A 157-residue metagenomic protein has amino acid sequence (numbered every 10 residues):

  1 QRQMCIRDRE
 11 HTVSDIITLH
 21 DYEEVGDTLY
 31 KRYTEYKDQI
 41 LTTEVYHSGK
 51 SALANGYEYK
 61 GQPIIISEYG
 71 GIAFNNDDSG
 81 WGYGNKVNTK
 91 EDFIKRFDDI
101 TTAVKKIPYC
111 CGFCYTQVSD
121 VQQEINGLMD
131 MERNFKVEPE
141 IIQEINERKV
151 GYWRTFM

Functional and structural regions predicted by a protein language model:
Q3-R133, I141, R154-T155: Substrate-binding/catalytic cleft of secreted carbohydrate-active enzymes, primarily glycoside hydrolases
I142-N146: Active-site phosphate-binding/coordination module
E147-M157: Surface beta-strand/loop "capping" patches
